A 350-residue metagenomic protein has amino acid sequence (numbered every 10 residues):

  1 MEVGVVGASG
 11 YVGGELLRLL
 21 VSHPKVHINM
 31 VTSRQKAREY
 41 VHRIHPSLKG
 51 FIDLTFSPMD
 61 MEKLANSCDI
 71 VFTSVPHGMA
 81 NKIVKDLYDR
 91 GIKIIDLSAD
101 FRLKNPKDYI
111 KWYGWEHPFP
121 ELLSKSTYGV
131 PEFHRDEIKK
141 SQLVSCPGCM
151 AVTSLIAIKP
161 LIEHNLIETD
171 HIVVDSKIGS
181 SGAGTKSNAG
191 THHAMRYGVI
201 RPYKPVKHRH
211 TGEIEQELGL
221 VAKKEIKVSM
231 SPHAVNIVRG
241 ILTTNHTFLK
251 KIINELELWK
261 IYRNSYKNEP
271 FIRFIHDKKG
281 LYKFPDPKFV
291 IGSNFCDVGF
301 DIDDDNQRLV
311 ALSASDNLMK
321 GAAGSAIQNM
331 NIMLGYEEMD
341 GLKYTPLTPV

Functional and structural regions predicted by a protein language model:
M1-G198, Y203-P205, D301-D304, D340 (+1 more regions): N-terminal Rossmann-like NAD(P) cofactor-binding subdomain of oxidoreductases, focused on the glycine-rich
E2-V5, S145, T244-H246, A311-A314: Short glycine-rich or small-residue beta-strand-to-loop segments that form or flank ligand, phosphate, metal/Fe-S
Y11, G78, K125, V152-I156 (+6 more regions): Conserved active-site and cofactor/substrate-binding residues in soluble primary-metabolism enzymes
V12, S74-K85, S145-G148, G219-V228 (+2 more regions): Short secondary-structure transition/capping segments
L17, L155-I162, T211-E215, W259 (+3 more regions): Predominant activation on well-ordered alpha-helical scaffold segments within soluble catalytic domains
S22, L220, I332-Y336: Short, well-ordered loop/turn and helix-capping segments at boundaries between secondary-structure elements and domains
H27-S67, T169-H171, D175-S176, S180-A311: C-terminal substrate-binding/catalytic lobe of Rossmann-fold NAD(P)-dependent oxidoreductases
P287-V350: C-terminal helical cap and adjacent loop that interface with cofactors, partners, or active-site loops
